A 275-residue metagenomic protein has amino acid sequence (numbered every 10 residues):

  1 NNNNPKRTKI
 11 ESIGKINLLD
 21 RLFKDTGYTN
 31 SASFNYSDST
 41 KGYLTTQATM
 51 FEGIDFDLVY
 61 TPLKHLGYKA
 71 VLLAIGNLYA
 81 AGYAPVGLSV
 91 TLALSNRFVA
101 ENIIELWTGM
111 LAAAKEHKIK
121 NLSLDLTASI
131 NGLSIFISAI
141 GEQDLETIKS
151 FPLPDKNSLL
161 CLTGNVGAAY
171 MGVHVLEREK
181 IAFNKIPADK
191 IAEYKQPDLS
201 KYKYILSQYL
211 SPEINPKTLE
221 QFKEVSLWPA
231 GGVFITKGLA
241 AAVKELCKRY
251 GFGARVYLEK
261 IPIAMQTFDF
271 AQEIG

Functional and structural regions predicted by a protein language model:
N1-G275: Helix-biased detector of long, well-ordered alpha-helical tracts
